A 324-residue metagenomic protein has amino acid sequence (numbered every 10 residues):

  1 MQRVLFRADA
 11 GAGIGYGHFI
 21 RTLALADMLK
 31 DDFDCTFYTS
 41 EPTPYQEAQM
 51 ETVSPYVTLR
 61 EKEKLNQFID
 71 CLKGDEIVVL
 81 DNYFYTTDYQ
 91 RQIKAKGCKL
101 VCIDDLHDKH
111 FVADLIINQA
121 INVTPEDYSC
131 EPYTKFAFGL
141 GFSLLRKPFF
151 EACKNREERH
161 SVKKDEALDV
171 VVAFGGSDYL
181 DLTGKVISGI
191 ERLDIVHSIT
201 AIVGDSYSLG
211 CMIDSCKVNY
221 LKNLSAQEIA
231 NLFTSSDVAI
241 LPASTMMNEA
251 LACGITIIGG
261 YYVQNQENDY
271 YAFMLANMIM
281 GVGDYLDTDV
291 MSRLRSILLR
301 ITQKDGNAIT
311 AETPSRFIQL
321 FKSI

Functional and structural regions predicted by a protein language model:
R7, G11-M28, T39-P132, F136: Active-site and donor-binding regions of nucleotide-sugar-utilizing enzymes
C35-P42, I199-G204: Short internal beta-strands
A113-Y179: A nucleotide-sugar donor-handling region in carbohydrate enzymes
K164-S235: Donor-nucleotide binding loops and adjacent catalytic segments primarily of GT-B fold Leloir glycosyltransferases
T234-T245: Acidic donor-binding loop of glycosyltransferase active sites
M247-V290: Catalytic binding pocket for nucleotide-activated donors in carbohydrate/polymer assembly enzymes
L299-A311: A short, well-ordered alpha-helix in the C-terminal region of glycosyltransferases
I309-I324: C-terminal alpha-helical cap of glycosyltransferases
